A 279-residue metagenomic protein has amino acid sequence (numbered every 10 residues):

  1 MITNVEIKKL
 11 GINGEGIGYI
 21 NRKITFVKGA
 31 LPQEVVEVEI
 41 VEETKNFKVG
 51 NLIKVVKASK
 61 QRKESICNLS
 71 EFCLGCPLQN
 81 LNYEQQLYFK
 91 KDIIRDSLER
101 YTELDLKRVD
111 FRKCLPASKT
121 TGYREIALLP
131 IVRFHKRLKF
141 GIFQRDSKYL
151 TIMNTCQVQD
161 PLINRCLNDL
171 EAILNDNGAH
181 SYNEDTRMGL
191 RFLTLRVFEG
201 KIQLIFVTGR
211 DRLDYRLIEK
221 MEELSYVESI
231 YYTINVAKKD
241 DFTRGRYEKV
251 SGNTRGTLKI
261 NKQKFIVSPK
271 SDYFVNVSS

Functional and structural regions predicted by a protein language model:
M1-S279: Accessory RNA-recognition modules of RNA-modification enzymes
